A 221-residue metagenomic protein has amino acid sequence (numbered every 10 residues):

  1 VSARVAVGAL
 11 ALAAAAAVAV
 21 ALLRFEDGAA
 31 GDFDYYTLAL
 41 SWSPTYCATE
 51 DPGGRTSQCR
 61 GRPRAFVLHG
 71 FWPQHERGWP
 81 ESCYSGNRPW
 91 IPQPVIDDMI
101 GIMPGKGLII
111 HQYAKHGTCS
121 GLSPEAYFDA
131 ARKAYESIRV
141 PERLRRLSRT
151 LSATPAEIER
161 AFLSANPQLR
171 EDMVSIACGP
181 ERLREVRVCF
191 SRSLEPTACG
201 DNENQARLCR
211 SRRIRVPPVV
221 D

Functional and structural regions predicted by a protein language model:
V1-V5: Positively charged n-region of N-terminal signal peptides that target proteins for export
A6-V7, L183: Short beta-strand-initiation
G8-A21: Hydrophobic membrane-insertion alpha-helices, especially the h-region of bacterial N-terminal signal peptides
A14-A16, E26, Y113, S148: Generic low-complexity, intrinsically disordered sequence content enriched in small uncharged/hydrophobic residues
L23-G53: N-terminal module-boundary/linker segments of secreted carbohydrate-active enzymes
T37-A39, E50-D221: Domain-level detector of nuclease and nuclease-like folds in predominantly extracellular/periplasmic contexts
